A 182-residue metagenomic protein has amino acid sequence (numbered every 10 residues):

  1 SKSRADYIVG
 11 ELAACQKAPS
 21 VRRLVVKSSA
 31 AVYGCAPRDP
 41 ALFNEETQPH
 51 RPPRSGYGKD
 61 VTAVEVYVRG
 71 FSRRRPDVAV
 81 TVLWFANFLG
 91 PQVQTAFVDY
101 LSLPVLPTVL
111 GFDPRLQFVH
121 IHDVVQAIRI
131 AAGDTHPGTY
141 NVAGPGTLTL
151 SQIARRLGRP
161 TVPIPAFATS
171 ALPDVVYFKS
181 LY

Functional and structural regions predicted by a protein language model:
K2-G10, K59-D60, V119: Glycine-rich NAD(P)-binding loop of the Rossmann-fold in SDR/ketoreductase-type enzymes
Y7-C15, V68, A127: Hydrophobic positions on the long internal alpha-helix of Rossmann-like NAD(P)-dependent oxidoreductase domains
V9-G56: Conserved Rossmann-fold NAD(P)-dependent oxidoreductase catalytic core, especially the SDR/UDP-sugar
A14-V21, F71, R75, D134: A short helix-coil junction within the Rossmann-fold of NAD(P)-dependent oxidoreductases
P37-V82, N87: Catalytic helix-loop patch of NAD(P)-dependent Rossmann-fold dehydrogenases
F71-Q117, I121: NAD(P)-dependent short-chain dehydrogenase/reductase
V125-Y182: Mid/C-terminal beta-alpha module of Rossmann-like enzyme folds, strongest in SDR-family dehydrogenases/epimerases
